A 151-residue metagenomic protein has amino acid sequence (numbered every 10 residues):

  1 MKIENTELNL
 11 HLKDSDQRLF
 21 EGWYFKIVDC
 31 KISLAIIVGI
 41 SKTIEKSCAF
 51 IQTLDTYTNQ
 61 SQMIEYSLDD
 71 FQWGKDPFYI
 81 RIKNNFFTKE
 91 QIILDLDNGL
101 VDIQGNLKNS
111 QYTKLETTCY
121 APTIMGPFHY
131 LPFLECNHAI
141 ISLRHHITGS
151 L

Functional and structural regions predicted by a protein language model:
M1-L151: Targeting-peptide/extracellular-domain and disordered-appendage signature
